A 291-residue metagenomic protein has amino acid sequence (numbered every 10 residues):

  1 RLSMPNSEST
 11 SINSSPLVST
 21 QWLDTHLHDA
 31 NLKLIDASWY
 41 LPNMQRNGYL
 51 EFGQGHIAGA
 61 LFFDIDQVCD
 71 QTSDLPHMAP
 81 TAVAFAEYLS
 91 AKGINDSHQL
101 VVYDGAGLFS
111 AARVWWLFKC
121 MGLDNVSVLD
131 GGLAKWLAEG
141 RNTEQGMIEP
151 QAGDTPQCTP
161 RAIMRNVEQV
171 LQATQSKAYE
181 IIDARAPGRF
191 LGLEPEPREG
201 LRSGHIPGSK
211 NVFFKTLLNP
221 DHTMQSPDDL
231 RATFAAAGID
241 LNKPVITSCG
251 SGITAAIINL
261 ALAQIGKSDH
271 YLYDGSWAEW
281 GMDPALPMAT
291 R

Functional and structural regions predicted by a protein language model:
L2-R291: Cytosolic catalytic domains that perform sulfur/thiol-centered chemistry
